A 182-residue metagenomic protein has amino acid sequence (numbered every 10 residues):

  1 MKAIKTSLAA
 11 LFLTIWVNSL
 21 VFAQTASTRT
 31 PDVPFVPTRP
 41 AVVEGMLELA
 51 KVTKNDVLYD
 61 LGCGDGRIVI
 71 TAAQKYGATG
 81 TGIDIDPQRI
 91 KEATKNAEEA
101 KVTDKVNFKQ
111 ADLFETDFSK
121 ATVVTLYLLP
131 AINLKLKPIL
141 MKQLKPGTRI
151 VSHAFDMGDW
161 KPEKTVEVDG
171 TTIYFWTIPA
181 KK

Functional and structural regions predicted by a protein language model:
S7-L20: Bacterial N-terminal signal peptides
V21-K54: Class I SAM-dependent transferase core
N55-G64: Conserved class I S-adenosyl-L-methionine
G66-I70: Glycine-rich SAM-binding Motif I of class I
T79-D84: Conserved SAM-binding motif I beta-strand of class I
P87-K120: S-adenosyl-L-methionine
S119-K135: A short SAM/SAH-binding and catalytic strip from SAM-dependent methyltransferases
A131-K182: C-terminal substrate-binding/active-site "lid" region of AdoMet-derived donor-dependent transferases
